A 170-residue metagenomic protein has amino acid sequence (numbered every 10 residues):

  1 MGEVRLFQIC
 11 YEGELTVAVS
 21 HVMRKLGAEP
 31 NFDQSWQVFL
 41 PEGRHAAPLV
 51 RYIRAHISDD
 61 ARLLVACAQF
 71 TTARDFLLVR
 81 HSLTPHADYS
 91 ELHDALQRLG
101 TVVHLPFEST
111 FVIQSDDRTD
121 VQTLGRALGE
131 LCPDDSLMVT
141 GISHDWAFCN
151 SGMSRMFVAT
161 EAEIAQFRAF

Functional and structural regions predicted by a protein language model:
G2, V17-A18, C149-N150: A hydrophobic alpha-helical transmembrane-helix feature that marks the membrane cores and membrane-interface segments
G2-E12, A73-L83: Short glycine-/aliphatic-rich beta-strand segments at the starts of folded cytosolic domains
I9, G13-L15, R98, L131: Intrinsic disorder/low-complexity segments enriched in polar/small residues
E14, L83-D88, T119: Short acidic, S/G/P-rich loop/turn micro-motifs used as interaction or catalytic elements
A18-V19, D88-A95: Extended intrinsically disordered, low-complexity coil regions enriched in Ser, Thr, Gly, Ala and often Pro
R24-T72, L99-A147: Short, intrinsically disordered low-complexity segments
A147-F170: Charged phosphate-binding loop/patch that engages nucleotide di/tri-phosphates or the phosphate backbone of nucleic
